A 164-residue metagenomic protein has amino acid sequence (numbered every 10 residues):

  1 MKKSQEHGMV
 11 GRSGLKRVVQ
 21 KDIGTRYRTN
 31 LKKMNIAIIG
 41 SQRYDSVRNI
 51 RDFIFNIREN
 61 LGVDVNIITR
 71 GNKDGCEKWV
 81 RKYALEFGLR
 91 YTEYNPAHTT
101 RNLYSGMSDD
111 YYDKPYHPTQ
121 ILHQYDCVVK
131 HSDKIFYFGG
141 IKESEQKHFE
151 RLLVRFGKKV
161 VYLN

Functional and structural regions predicted by a protein language model:
V18, D22-K33, Y44-N164: Acidic/glycine-enriched connector segments
